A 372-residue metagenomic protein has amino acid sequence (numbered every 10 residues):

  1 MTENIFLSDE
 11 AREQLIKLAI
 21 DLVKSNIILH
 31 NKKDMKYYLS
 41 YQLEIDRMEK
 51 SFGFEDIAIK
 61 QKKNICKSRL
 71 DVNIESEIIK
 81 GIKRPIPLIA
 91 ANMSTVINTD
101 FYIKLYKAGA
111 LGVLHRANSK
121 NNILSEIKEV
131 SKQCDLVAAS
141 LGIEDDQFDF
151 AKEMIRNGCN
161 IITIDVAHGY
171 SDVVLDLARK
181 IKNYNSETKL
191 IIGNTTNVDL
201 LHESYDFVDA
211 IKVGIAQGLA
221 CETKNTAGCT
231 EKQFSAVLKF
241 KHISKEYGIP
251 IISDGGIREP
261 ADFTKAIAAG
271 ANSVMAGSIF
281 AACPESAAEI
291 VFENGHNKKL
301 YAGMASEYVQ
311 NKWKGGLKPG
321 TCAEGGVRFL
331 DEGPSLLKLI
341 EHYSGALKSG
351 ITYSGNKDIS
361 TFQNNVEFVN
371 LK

Functional and structural regions predicted by a protein language model:
T2-K63, K67-L70, G228-S253, I257-K372: Alpha/beta catalytic cores of nucleotide-metabolism and tRNA/nucleoside-modifying enzymes
T2-P250, S278-C283: Active-site entrance/lid segments in N-terminal catalytic domains of soluble metabolic enzymes
